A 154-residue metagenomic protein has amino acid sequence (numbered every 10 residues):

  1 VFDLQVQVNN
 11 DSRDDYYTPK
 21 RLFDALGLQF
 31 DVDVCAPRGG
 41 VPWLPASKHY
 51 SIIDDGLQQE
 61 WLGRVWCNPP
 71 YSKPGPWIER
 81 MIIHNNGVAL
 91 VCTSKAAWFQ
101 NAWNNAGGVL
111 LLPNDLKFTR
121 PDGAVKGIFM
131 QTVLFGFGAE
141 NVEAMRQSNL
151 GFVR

Functional and structural regions predicted by a protein language model:
V1-R154: Class I S-adenosyl-L-methionine-dependent methyltransferase catalytic core
